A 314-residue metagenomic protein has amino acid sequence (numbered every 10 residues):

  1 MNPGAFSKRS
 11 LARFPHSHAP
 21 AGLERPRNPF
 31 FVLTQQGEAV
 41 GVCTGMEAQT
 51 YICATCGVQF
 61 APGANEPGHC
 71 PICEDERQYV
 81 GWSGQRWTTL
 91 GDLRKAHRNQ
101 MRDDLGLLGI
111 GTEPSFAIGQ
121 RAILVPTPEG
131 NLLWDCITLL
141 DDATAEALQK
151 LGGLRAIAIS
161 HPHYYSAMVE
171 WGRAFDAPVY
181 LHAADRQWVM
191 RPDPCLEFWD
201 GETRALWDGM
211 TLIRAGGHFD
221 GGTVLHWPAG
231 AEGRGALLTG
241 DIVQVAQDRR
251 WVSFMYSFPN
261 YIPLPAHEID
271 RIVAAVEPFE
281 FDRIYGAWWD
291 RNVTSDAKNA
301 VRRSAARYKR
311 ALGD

Functional and structural regions predicted by a protein language model:
M1-S10: Extreme N-terminal basic, low-complexity initiation segments that serve as generic localization/processing leaders
S17-A19, V32: Short hydrophobic alpha-helical segments enriched in small aliphatic residues
E47-G68, D75-Y79, G130-L140, R155 (+3 more regions): Metallo-beta-lactamase
A48-S115: N-terminal juxtadomain amphipathic helix that follows a signal peptide/anchor or precedes a small N-terminal auxiliary
D92-L105, E146, V169-G221, I262-E277: Metallo-beta-lactamase
G109-A156, R191-C195, G201-E202: Pre-active-site segment of Zn-dependent metallo-hydrolases
D141-L181: Active-site metal-binding motif and surrounding structural segment of the metallo-beta-lactamase
